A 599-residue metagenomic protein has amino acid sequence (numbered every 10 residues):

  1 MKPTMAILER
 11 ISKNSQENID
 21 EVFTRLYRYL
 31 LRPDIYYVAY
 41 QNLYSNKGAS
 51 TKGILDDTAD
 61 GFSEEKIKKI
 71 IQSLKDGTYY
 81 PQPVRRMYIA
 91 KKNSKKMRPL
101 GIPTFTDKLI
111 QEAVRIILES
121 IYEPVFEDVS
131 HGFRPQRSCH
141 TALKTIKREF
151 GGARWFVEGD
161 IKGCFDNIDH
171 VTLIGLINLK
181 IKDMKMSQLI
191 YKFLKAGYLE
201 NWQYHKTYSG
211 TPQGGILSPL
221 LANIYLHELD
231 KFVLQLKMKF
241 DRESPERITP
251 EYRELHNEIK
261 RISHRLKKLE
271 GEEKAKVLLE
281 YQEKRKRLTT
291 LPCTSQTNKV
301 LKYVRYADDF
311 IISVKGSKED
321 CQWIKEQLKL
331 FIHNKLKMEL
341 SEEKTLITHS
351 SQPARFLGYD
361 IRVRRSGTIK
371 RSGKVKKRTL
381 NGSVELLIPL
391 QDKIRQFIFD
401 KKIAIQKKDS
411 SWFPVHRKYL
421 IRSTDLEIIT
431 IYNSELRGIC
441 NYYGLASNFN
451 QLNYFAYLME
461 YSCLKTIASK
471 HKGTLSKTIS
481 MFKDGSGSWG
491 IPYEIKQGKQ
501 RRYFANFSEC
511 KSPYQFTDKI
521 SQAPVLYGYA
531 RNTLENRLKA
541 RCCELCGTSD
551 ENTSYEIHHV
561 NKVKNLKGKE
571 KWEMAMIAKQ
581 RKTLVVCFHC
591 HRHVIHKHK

Functional and structural regions predicted by a protein language model:
M1-K599: Non-catalytic terminal/accessory segments
